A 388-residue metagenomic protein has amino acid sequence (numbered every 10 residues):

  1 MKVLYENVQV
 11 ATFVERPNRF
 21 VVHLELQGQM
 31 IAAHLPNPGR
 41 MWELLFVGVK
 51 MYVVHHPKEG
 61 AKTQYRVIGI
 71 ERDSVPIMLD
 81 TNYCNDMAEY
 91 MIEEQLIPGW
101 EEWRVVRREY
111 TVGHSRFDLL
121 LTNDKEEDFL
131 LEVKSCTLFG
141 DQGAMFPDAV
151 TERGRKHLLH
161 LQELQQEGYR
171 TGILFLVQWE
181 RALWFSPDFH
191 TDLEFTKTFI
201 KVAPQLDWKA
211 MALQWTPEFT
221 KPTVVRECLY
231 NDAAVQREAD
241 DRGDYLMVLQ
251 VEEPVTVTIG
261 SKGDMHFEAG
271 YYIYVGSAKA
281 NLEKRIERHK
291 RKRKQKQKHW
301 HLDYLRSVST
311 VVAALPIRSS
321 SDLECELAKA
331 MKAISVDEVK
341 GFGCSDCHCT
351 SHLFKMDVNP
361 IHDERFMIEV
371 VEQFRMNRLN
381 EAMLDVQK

Functional and structural regions predicted by a protein language model:
K2-Y5, L24, T171, Q178 (+1 more regions): Non-catalytic C-terminal interaction segments of nucleic acid-processing enzymes
A11, F117-D148, L161: Conserved catalytic cores of phosphodiester-cleaving nucleases, focusing on short active-site segments
Q29-L44: Beta-strand/loop nucleic-acid-binding surfaces
W42, D73-R108: Acidic-basic catalytic patches of nuclease active cores, encompassing PD-(D/E)XK and other metal-cofactor nuclease
V47-K58: Flexible glycine-rich surface loops and low-complexity tracts that mediate binding to linear polymers
K58-L79, V224: OB-fold/S1-family single-stranded nucleic acid-binding modules
W208, R237, A280-R365: Aromatic/basic micro-patches that form nucleic-acid/chromatin recognition or nuclease catalytic surfaces
E227-R291, L315-D322, I361-K388: GIY-YIG nuclease catalytic motif and its immediate N-terminal context
